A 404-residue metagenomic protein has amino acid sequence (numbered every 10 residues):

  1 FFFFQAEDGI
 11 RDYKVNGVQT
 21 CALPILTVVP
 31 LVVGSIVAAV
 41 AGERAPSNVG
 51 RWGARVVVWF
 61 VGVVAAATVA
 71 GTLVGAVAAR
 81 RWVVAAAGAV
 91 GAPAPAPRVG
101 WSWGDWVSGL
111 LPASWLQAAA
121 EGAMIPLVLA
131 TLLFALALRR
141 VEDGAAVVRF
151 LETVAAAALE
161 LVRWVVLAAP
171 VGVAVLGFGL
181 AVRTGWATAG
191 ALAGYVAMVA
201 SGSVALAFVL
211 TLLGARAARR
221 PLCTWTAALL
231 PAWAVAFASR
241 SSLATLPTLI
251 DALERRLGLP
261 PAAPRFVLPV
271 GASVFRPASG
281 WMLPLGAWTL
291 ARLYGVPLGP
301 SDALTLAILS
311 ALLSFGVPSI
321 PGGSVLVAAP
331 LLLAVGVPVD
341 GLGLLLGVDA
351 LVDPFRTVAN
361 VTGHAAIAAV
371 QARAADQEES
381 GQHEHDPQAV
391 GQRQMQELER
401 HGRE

Functional and structural regions predicted by a protein language model:
F1-C21: Single conserved hydrophobic/aromatic residue that forms the stacking wall/gate of nucleotide- or nucleobase-binding
K14, Q19-A85: N-terminal alpha-helical transmembrane segments of multi-pass membrane transport and channel/translocase proteins
I25-P46, L133-L138, V166-G185, G286 (+1 more regions): Hydrophobic transmembrane alpha-helices of secondary-active transporters and Na+-translocating membrane complexes
V28-V32, G172, S241-L249, G280-L285 (+2 more regions): Transmembrane helix boundary and interhelical junction motifs in multipass membrane proteins
N48-R55, E160-L167, R256-A272, P300-S301 (+1 more regions): Membrane-interface alpha-helices at helix entry/exit sites of multi-pass transporters
R55-T224: Signature of multi-pass transmembrane helix bundles
V83, P284-G381: Transmembrane alpha-helical segments and their short flanking loops that form helix-hairpins/helix-helix interfaces
V235-S314, A368: Helix-loop-helix junctions within the multi-pass membrane cores of secondary transporters/permeases
